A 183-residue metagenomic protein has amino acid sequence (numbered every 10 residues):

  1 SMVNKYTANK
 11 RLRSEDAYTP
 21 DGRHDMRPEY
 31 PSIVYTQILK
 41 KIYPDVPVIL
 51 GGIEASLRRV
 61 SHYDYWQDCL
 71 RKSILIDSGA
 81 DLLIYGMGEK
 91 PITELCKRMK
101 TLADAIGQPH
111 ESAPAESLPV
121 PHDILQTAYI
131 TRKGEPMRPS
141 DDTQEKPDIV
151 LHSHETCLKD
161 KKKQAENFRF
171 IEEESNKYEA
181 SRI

Functional and structural regions predicted by a protein language model:
S1-I183: Glycine-rich beta-alpha loop elements in corrinoid/cobalamin-binding modules across cobalamin-dependent enzymes
